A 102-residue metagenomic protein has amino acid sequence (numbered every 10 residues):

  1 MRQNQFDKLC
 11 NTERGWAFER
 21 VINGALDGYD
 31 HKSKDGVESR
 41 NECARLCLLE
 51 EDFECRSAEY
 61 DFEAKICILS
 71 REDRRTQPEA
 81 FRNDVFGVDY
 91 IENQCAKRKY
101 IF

Functional and structural regions predicted by a protein language model:
M1-R56, E63, A96-F102: Conserved small-residue hotspots that stabilize compact domain segments
R56-E79: Disulfide-stabilized extracellular beta-strand modules
D73-F102: Extracellular juxtamembrane "stalk/stem" segments on the ectodomain side of transmembrane proteins
